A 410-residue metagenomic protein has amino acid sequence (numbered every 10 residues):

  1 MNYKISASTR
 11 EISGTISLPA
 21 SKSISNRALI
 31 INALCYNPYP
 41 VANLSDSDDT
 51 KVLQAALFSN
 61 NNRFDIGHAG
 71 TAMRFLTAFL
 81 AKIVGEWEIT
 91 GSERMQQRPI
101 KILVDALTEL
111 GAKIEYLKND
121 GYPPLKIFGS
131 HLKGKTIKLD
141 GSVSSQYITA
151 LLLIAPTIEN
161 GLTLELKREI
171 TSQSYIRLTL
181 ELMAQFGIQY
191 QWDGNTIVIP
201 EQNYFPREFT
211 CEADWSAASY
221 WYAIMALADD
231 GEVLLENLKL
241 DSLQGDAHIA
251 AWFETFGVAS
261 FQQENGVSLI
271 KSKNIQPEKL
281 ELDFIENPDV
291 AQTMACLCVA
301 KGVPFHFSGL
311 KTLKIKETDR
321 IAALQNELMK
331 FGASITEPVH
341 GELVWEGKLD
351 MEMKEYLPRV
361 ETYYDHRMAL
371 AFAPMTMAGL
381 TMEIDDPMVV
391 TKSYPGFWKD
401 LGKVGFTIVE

Functional and structural regions predicted by a protein language model:
M1-E410: Short, structured segments at the rim of ligand-binding sites
